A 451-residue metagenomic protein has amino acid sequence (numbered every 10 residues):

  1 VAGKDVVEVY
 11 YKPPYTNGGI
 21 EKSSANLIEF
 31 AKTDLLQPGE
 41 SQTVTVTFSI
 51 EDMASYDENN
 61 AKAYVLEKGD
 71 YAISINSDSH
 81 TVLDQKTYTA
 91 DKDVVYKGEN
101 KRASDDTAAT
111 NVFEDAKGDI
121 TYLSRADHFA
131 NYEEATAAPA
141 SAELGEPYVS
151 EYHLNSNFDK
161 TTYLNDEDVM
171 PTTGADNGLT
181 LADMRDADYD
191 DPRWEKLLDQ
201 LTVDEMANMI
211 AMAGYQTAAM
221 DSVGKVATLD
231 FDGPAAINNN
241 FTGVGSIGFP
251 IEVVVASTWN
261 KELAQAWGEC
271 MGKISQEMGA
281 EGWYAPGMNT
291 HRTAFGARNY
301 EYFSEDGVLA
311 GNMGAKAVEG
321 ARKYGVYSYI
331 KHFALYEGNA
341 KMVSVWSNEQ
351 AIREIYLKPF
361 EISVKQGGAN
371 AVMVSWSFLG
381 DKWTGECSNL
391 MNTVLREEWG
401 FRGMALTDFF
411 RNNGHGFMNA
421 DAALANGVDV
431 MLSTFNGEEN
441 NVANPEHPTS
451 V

Functional and structural regions predicted by a protein language model:
V1-E58, V65-I75, S79, A103-V451: Glycoside hydrolase catalytic-domain context in secreted enzymes
T81-S104: Short beta-strand elements
